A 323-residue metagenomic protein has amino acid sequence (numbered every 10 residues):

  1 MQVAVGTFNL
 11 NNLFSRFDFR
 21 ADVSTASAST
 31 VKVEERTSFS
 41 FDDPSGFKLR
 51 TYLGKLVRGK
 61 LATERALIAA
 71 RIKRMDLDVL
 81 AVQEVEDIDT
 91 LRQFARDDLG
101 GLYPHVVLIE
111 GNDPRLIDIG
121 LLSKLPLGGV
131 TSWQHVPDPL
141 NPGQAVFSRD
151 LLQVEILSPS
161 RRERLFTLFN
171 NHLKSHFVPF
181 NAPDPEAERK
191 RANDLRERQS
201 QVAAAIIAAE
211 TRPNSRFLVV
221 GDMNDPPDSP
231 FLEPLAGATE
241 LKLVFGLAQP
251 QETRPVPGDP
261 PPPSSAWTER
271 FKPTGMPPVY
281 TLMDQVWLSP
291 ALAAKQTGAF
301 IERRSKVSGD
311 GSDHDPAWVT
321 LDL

Functional and structural regions predicted by a protein language model:
M1-D97, L108-G111, Q201: N-terminal, active-site-proximal structural segment of metallo-dependent hydrolase catalytic domains
A4, V146, E155-L157, A205-L218 (+1 more regions): Metal-dependent phosphoester-hydrolase catalytic domains
F8-L10, L49-L53, I68-L91, L168 (+5 more regions): Active-site beta-strand/loop signature of hydrolases that rely on acidic residues for catalysis
L13-D18, V178-P179, K295-Q296: Short, solvent-exposed loop/turn elements at domain surfaces
L53-G59, D76-V82, N141, P185-D194 (+2 more regions): Second-shell loop/turn segments in exported
R58-T63, V85-E86, V146, K190-R198 (+2 more regions): Soluble non-cytosolic domains of exported or imported proteins
L77-K174: Structured beta-strand-rich core segments of catalytic domains in phosphoester-bond hydrolases
N170-A192: Active-site His/acidic residue clusters
